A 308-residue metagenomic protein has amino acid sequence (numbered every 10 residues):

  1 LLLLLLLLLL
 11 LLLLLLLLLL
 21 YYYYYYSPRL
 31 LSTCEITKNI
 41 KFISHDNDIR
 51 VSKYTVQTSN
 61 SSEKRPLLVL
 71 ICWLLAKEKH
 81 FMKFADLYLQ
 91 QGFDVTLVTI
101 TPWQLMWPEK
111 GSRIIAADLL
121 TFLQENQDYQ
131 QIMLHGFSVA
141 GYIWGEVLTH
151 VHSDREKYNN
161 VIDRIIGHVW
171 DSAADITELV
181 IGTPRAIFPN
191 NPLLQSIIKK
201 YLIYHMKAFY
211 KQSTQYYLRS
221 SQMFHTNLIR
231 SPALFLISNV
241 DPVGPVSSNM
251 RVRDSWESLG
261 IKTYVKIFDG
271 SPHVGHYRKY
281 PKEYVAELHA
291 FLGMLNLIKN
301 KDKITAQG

Functional and structural regions predicted by a protein language model:
L1-Y23: Long, low-complexity Q/N-rich tracts
Y25-I43: N-terminal mitochondrial targeting presequences
T37-Q104: Short, surface-exposed "cap/lid" segments of acyl-processing enzymes
T101-N126: Catalytic nucleophile-loop/oxyanion-hole region of alpha/beta-hydrolase and closely related hydrolase-like folds
W144-D154: Short glycine-enriched nucleophile-adjacent loop and the immediately C-terminal alpha-helix near the catalytic center
N160-S213: Hydrolase active-site cap/lid region
K199-E287, M294: Serine-hydrolase catalytic core
M294-G308: Alpha/beta-hydrolase-fold serine-hydrolase catalytic core, especially in secreted/extracellular enzymes
